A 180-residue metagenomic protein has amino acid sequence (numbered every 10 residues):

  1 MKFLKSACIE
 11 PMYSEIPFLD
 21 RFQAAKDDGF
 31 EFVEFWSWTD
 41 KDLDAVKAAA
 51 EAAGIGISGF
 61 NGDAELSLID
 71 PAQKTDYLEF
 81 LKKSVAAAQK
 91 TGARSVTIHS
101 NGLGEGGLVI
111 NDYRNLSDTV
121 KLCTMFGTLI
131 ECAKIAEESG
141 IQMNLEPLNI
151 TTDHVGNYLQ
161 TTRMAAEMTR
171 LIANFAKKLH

Functional and structural regions predicted by a protein language model:
M1-S95, T119-F126, R170, N174: N-terminal pre-domain/capping segments
Q73-L179: Active-site acidic/histidine proton-transfer and metal-coordination neighborhood in alpha/beta enzyme cores
